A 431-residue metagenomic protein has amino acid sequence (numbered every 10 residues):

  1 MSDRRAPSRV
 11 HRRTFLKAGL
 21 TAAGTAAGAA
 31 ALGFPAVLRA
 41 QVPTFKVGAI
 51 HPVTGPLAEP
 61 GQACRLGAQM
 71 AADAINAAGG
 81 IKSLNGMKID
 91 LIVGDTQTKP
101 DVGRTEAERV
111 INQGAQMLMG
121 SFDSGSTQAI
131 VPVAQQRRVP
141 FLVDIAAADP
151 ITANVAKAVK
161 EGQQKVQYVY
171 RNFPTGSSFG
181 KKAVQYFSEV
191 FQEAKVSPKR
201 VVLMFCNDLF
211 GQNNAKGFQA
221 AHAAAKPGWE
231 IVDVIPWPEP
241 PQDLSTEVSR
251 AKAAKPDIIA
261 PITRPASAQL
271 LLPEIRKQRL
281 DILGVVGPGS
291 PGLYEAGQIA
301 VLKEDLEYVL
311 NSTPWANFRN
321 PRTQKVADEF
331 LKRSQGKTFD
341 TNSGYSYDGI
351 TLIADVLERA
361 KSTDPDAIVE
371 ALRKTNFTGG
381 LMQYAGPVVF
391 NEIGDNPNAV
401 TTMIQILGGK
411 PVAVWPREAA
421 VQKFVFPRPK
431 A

Functional and structural regions predicted by a protein language model:
S2-A6, V10-A18, F34-P35, A40-A431: Extracytosolic ligand-binding ectodomains
G19-A27: Sec-dependent signal peptide hydrophobic core
A26-A36: Short hydrophobic alpha-helical membrane-anchoring segments
